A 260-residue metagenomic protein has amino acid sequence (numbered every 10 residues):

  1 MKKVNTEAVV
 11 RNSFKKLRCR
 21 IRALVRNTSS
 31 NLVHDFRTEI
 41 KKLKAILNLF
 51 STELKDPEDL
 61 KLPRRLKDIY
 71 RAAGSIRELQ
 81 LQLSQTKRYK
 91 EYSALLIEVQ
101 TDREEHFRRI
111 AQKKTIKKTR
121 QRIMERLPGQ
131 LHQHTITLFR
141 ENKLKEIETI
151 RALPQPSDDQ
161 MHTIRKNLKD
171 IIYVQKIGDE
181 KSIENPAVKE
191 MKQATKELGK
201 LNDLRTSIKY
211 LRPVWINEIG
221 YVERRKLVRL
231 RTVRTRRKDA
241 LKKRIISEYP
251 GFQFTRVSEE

Functional and structural regions predicted by a protein language model:
M1-E260: Function-determining surface determinants
